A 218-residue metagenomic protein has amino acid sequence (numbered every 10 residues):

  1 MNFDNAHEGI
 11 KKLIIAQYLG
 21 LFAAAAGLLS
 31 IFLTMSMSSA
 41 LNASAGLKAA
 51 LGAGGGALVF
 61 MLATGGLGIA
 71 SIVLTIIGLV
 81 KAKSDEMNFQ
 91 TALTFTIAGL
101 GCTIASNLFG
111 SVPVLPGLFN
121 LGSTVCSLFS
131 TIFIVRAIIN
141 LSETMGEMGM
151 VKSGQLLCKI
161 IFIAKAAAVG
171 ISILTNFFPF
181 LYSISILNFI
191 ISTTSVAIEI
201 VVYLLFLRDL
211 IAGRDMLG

Functional and structural regions predicted by a protein language model:
M1-L33, A70-N107, G122-I171, V196-G218: Membrane-interface extramembranous regions at the lipid-water interface
A23-S71, C102-S127, K165-E199: Membrane-helix interface segments in multi-pass membrane proteins
